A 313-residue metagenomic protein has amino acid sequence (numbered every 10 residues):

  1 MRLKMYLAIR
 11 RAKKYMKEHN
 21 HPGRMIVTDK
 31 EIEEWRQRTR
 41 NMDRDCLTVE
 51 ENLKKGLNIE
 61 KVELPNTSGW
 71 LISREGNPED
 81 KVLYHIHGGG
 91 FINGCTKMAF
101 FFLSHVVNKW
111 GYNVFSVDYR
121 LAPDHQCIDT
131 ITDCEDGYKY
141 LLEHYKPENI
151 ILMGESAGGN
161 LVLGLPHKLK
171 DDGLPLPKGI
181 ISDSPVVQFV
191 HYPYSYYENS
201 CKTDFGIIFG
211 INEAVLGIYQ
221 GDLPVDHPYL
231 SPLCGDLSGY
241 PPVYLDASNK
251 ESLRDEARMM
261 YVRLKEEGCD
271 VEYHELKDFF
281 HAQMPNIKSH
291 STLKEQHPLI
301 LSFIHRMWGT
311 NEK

Functional and structural regions predicted by a protein language model:
M1-E75, G309-K313: A glycine/proline-hinged amphipathic helix-loop "lid/cap" segment that gates access to hydrophobic ligand pockets
V27, E60-W70, R74-K313: Alpha/beta-hydrolase superfamily serine-hydrolase fold, recognizing
